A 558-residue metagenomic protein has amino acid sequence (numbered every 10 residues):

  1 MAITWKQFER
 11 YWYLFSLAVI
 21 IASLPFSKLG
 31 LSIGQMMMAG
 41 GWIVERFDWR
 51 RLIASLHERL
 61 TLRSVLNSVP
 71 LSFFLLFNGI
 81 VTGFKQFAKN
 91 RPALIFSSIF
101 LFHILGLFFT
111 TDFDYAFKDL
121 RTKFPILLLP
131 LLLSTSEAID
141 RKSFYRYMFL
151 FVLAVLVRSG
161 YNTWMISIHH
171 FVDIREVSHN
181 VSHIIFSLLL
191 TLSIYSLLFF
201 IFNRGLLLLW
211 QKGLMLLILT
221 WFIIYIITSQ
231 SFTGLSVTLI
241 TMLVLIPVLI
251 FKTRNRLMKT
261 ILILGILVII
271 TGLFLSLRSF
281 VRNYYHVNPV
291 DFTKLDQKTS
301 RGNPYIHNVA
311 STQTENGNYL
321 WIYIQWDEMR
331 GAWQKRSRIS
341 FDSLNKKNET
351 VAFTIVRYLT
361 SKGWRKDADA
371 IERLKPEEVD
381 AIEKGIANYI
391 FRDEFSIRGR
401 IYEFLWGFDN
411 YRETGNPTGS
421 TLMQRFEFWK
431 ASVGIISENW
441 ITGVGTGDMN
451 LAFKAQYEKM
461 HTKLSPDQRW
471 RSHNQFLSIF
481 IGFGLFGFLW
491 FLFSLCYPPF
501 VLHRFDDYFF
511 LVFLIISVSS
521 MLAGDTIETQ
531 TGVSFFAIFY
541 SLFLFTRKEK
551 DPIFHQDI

Functional and structural regions predicted by a protein language model:
I3-R10, R46-I95, F200-L216, L249-I261 (+2 more regions): Membrane-interface helix-loop-helix junctions at transmembrane boundaries of multi-pass membrane enzymes, predominantly
W12-I20, L94-S97, L214, I218 (+5 more regions): Loop-to-helix entry and N-terminal half of a specific, functionally important transmembrane alpha helix in multi-pass
Y13, K28-A39, A116-D119, T233-L235 (+3 more regions): Short, aromatic-rich membrane-interface segments at the entry and exit of alpha-helical transmembrane domains
S16-P25, M37-T122, F149-N162, S517: N-terminal hydrophobic segments of proteins, predominantly signal-anchor/transmembrane helices of inner/organellar
L29-L31, K118-T122, V177-S193, Q230-T233 (+3 more regions): Membrane-interface micro-motifs in multi-pass membrane enzymes
M36-R46, M242-L243, S494, F510-V518 (+1 more regions): Transmembrane alpha-helices of multi-pass inner-membrane enzymes
F100-F108, L128-P130, I139-V172, N180-L359 (+2 more regions): Alpha-helical transmembrane segments of multi-pass inner-membrane proteins
L344-I371, Y402-E438, T442-F483: Long extracytoplasmic/lumenal interhelical loops at the membrane interface of multi-pass membrane proteins
